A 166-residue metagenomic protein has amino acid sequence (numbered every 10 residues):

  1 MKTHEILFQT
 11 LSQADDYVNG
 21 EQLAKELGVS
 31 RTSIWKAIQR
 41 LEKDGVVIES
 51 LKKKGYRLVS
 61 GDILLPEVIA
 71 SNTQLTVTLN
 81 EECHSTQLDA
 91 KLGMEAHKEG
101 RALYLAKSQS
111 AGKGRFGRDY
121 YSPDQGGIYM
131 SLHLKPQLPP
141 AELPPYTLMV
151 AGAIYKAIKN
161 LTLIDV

Functional and structural regions predicted by a protein language model:
K2-L163: N-terminal lobe of the biotin/lipoate ligase/transferase fold
V166: Active-site phosphate-binding and catalytic loops of NTP-dependent enzymes
